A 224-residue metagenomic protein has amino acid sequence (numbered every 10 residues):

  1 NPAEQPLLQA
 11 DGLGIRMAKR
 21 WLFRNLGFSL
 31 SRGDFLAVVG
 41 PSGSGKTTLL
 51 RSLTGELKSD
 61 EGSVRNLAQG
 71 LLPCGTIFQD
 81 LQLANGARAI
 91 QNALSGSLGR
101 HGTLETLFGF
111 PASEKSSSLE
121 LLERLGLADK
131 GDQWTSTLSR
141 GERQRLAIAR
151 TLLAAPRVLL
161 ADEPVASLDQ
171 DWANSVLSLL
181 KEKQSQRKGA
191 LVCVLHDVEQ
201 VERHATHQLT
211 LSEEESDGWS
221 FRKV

Functional and structural regions predicted by a protein language model:
L8, L22-N25: Conserved structural motif at the start of ABC-family nucleotide-binding domains
T54: Helix-to-loop junction immediately C-terminal to a conserved catalytic motif
G86-E105: Q-loop/switch helix immediately C-terminal to the Walker
T106-K130: Conserved ABC ATPase "signature" region
W134-L138, E142: Conserved ABC ATPase signature
L159-D162: Catalytic Walker B motif of ABC-type/P-loop ATPase nucleotide-binding domains
L195-H196: H-loop/switch region of ABC-family ATPase nucleotide-binding domains
